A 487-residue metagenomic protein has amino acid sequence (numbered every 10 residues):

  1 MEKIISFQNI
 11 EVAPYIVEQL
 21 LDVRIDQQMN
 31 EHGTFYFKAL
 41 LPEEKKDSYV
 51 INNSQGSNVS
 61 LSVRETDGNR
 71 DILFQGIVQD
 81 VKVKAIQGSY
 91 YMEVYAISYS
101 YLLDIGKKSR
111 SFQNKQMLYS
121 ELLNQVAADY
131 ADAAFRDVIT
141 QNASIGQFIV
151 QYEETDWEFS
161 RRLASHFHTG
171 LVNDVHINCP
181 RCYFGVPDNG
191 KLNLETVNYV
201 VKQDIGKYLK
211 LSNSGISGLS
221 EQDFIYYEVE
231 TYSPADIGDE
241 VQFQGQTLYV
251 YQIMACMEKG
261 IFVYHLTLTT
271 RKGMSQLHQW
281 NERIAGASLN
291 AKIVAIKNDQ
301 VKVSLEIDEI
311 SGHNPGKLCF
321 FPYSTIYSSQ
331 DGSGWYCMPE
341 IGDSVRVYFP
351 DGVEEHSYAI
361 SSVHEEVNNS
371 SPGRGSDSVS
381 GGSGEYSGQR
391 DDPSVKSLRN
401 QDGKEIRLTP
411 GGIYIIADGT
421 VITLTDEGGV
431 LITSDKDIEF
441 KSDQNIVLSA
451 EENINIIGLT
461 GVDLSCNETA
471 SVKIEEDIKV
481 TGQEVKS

Functional and structural regions predicted by a protein language model:
M1-S487: Amphipathic alpha-helical and helix-coil boundary elements used as assembly and membrane-proximal scaffolds
